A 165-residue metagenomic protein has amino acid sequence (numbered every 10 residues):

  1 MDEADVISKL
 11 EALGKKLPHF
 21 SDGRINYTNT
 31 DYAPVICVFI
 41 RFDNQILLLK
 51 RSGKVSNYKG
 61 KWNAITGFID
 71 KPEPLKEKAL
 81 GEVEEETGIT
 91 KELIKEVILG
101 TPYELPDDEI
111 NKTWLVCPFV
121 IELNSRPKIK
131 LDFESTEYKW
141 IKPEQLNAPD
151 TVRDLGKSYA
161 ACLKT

Functional and structural regions predicted by a protein language model:
D2, K59-G60, K112, P118 (+1 more regions): Nudix hydrolase/Nudix homology domain
D2-C37: Acidic, metal-coordinating catalytic segment for phosphate/diphosphate chemistry, firing primarily on the Nudix
C37, Q45, E137: Conserved beta-strand and immediately adjacent loop positions that scaffold enzyme active sites
F42-E85: Conserved Nudix-box catalytic region and its N-terminal flanking loop in Nudix hydrolases and closely related
N44, T101-K128: Active-site-adjacent beta-strand/loop module that shapes the phosphate/pyrophosphate-binding cleft
G88-I89, W140: Glycine-centered C-terminal helix-capping/turn motifs at helix ends
T90-G100: A short coil-to-beta-strand element that immediately follows conserved catalytic motifs
